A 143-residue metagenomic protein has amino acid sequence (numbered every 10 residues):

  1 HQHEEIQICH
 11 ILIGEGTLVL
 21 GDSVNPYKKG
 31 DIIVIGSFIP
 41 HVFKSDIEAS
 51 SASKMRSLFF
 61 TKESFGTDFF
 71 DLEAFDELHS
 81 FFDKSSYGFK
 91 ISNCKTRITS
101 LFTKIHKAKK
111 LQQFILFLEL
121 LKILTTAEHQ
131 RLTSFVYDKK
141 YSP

Functional and structural regions predicted by a protein language model:
H1-D83: N-terminal regulatory/effector-sensing and dimerization cores that precede helix-turn-helix DNA-binding domains
I13, S100-T103: Positions in alpha-helical segments
A49-S50, C94-T96: A short beta-turn/loop motif at secondary-structure boundaries
K54, R97, L101, Q112-L120: Residue-level detector of well-ordered alpha-helical segments, enriched for hydrophobic/aromatic packing positions
K62, S85, K104-A108: Alpha-helix C-capping/helix-to-loop hinge sites
D76-D83, Y87, S100, L118-T126: Non-heme Fe(II) oxygenase catalytic core, chiefly the N-lobe of the double-stranded beta-helix
L78, S92-N93: Short loop/turn segments at beta-alpha junctions that line or gate ligand-sensing/allosteric surfaces
F89-S92, H106-P143: Short, Lys/Arg-enriched, Trp-marked, Pro/Gly-tolerant hinge/linker segments that flank
